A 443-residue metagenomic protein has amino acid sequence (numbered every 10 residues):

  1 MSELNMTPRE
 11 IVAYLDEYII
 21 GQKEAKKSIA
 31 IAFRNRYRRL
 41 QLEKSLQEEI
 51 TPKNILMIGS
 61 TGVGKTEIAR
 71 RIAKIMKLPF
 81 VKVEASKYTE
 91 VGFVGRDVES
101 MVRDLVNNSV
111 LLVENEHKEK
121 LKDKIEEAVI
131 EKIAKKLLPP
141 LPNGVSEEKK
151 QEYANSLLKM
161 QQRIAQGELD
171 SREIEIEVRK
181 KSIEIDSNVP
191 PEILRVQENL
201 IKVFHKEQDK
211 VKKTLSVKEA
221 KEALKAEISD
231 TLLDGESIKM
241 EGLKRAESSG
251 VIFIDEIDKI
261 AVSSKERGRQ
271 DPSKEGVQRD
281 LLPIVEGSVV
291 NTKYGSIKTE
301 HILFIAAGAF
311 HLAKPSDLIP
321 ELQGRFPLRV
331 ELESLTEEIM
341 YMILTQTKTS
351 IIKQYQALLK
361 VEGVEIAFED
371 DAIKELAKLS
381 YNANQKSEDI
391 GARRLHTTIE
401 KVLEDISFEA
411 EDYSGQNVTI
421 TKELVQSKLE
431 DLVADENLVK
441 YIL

Functional and structural regions predicted by a protein language model:
M1-L443: Non-catalytic accessory segments flanking P-loop/AAA+ NTPase cores
